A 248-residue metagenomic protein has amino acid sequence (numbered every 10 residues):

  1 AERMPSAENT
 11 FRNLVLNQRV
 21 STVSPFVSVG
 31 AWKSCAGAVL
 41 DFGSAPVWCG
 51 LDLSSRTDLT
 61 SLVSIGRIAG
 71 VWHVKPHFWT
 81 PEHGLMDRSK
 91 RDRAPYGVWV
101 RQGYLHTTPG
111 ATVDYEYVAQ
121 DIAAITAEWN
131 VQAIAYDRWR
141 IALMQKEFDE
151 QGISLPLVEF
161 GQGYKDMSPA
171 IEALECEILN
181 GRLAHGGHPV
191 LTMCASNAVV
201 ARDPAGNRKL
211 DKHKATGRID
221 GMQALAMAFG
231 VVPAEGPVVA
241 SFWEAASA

Functional and structural regions predicted by a protein language model:
A1-C49: ATPase catalytic-site recognition across NTP-hydrolyzing enzymes
S21-P25, S55-T60, G70-W72, E82-M86 (+6 more regions): Flexible loop/turn segments at secondary-structure boundaries
D41-G43, L53-L59, R218-I219: A short catalytic or substrate-binding loop motif that flags glycine-/basic-rich loops and adjacent residues that bind
D58-Y117, S168, E172, H185: Metal-dependent catalytic core segments for phosphate chemistry
D92-Y96, V100-G103, E147-P237: Metal-dependent DNA phosphodiester-chemistry modules and their immediately adjacent helices/loops in DNA-processing
A124-A133, G152-P156: Short, surface-exposed connector motifs at secondary-structure boundaries
E128-W139, Q145: Short glycine-rich phosphate-binding loop at a beta-alpha junction
P237-A248: Acidic, low-complexity intrinsically disordered tails
